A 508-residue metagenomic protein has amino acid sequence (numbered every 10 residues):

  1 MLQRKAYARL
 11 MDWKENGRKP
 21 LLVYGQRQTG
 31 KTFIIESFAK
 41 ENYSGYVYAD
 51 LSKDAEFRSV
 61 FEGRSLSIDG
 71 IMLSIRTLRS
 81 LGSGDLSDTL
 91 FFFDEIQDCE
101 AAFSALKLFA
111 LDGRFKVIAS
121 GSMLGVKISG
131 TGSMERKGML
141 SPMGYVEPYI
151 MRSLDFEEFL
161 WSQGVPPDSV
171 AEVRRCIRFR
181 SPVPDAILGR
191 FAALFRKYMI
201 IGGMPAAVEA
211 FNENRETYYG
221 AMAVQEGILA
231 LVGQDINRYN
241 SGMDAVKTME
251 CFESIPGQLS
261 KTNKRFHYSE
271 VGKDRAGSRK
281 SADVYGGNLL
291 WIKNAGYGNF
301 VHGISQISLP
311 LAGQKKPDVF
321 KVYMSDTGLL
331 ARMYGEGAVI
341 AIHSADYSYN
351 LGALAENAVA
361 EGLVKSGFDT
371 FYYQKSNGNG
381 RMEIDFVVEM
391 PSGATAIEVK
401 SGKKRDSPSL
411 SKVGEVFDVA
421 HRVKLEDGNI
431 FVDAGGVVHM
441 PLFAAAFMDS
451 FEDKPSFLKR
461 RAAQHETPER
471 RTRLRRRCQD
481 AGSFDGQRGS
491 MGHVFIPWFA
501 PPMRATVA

Functional and structural regions predicted by a protein language model:
L2-E15: Pre-Walker A adenine-sensing motif
K14, K19-L22, E41, K293-E466 (+1 more regions): A cross-kingdom feature that marks ATP-driven nucleic-acid transaction machinery
K31: Conserved lysine of the Walker
I34: Hydrophobic positions on the alpha1 helix immediately C-terminal to the Walker A/P-loop
A55-L86: Short glycine-rich substrate-engagement loop in P-loop NTPases that contacts/grips substrate
K116-S122: Structural recognition of the conserved hydrophobic beta-strand(s) that form the central parallel beta-sheet of P-loop
V126-V146, Q163-G164: Short regulatory helix/loop adjacent to the ATP-binding pocket of P-loop NTPases
W161-E361, F371-N379: Interdomain hinge/linker elements that couple catalytic modules in large macromolecular machines
